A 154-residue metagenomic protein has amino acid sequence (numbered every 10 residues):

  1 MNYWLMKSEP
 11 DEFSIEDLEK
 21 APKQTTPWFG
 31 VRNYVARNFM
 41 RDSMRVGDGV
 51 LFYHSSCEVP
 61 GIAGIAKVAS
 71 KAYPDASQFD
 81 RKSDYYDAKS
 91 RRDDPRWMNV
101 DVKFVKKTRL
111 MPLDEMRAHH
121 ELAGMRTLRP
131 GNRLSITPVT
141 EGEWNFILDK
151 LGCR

Functional and structural regions predicted by a protein language model:
M1-V46, E143-W144, L151-R154: Compositionally biased, charged N-terminal/linker segments
Y3-W4, T26, N99-V100, L134-T137: A broad, low-specificity signal marking well-ordered, structured residues that form hydrophobic/aromatic
M44-R45, P60-A63, F79: Short glycine/proline-enriched turns and hinge-like loops at secondary-structure junctions
Y53-P60: Short, charged beta-turn/beta-strand-edge "cap" motif at the junction between a beta-strand and an adjacent loop
G64-L134: Aromatic- and Lys/Arg-enriched surface recognition patch
